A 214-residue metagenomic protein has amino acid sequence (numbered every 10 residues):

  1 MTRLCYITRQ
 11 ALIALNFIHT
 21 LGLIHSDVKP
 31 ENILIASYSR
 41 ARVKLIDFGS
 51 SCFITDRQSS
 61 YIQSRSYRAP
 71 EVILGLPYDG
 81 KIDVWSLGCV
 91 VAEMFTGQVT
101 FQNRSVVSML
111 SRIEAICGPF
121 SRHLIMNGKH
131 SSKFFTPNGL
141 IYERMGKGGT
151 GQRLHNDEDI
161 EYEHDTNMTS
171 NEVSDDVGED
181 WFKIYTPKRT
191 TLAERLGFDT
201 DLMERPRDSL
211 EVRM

Functional and structural regions predicted by a protein language model:
I7-T8: Activation segment signature within eukaryotic-like protein kinase domains
H19-A36: Catalytic-loop of the protein kinase fold
A36-I62: Activation segment/activation loop of eukaryotic-type protein kinase catalytic domains
S59-V72: Conserved activation segment of eukaryotic-like protein kinases, specifically the C-terminal portion of the activation
G75-G80: Activation segment
D83: Conserved catalytic-loop aspartate of Hanks-type protein kinases
S121-V212: C-terminal lobe substrate-recognition/regulatory segment of protein kinase catalytic domains
